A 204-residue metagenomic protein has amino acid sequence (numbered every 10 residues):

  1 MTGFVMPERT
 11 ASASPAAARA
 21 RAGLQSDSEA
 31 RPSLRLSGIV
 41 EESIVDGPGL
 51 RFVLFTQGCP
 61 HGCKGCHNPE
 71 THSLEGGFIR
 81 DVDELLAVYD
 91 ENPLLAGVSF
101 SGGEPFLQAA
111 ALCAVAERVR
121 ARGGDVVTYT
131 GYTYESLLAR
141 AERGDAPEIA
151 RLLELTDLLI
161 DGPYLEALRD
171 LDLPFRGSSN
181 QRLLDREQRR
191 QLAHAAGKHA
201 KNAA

Functional and structural regions predicted by a protein language model:
T2-F55, K64, N68-L74, N92 (+1 more regions): N-terminal [4Fe-4S]-dependent radical SAM core
D27, R31-S37, L50, N68-L152: Conserved Radical SAM active-site core
H61: Glycine-centered loop/turn positions within well-structured domains that cap or flank conserved ligand/cofactor-binding
N92-S99, I160-P163, R190-A204: Conserved C-terminal portion of the radical SAM core fold that forms the substrate/S-adenosylmethionine-binding
Q108-R120, R169-A204: P-loop/Walker A phosphate-binding loop and immediately adjacent motor/lid segment at beta-alpha junctions
R151-E154, G177: Short, conserved loop/helix-junction motifs that constitute active-site signature segments in enzyme catalytic cores
D157: Receiver (REC) domain switch/active-site residues of two-component response regulators
